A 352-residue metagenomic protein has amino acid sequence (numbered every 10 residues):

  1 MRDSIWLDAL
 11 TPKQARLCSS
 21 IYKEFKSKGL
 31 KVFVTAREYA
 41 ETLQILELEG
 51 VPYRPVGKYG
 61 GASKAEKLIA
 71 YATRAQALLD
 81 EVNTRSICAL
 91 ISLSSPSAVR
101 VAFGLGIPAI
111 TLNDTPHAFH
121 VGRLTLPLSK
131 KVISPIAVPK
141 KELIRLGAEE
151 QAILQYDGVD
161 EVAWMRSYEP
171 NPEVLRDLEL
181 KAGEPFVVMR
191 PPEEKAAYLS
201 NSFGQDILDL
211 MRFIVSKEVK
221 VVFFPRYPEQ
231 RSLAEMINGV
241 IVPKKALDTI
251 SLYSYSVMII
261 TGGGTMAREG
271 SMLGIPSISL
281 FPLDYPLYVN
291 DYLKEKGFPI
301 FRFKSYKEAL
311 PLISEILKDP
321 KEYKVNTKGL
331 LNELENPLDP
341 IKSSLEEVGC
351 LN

Functional and structural regions predicted by a protein language model:
K26-A70: Conserved nucleotide-sugar phosphate-binding/catalytic loop shared by glycosyltransferases and other
E49-A62, M211-P243: Catalytic donor nucleotide-activated moiety binding site of glycosyltransferases and closely related
R74-E81, P228-M266: Donor nucleotide-activated moiety binding/catalytic core segment of transferases that use nucleotide-activated donors
L90-V101, T111, L252-V289: A donor-sugar binding/catalytic signature common to diverse glycosyltransferases and related nucleotide-sugar
I110-T111, G122-S134, Y253: A conserved, positively charged/aromatic
I133-S202: A nucleotide-sugar donor-handling region in carbohydrate enzymes
M272-L317: Catalytic binding pocket for nucleotide-activated donors in carbohydrate/polymer assembly enzymes
P320-N352: C-terminal amphipathic helix plus adjacent low-complexity, charged tail appended to glycosyltransferase catalytic
